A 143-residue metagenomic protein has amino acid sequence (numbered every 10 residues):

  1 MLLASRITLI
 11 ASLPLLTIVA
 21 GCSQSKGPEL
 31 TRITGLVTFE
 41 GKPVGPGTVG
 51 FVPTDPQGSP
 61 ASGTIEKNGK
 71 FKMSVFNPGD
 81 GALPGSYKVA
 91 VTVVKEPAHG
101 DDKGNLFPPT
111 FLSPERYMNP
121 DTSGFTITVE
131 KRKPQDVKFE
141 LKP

Functional and structural regions predicted by a protein language model:
M1-A20: Sec-dependent bacterial lipoprotein signal peptides
C22-P143: Beta-strand-dominated extracellular/periplasmic modules and repeats in secreted or surface-exposed proteins
